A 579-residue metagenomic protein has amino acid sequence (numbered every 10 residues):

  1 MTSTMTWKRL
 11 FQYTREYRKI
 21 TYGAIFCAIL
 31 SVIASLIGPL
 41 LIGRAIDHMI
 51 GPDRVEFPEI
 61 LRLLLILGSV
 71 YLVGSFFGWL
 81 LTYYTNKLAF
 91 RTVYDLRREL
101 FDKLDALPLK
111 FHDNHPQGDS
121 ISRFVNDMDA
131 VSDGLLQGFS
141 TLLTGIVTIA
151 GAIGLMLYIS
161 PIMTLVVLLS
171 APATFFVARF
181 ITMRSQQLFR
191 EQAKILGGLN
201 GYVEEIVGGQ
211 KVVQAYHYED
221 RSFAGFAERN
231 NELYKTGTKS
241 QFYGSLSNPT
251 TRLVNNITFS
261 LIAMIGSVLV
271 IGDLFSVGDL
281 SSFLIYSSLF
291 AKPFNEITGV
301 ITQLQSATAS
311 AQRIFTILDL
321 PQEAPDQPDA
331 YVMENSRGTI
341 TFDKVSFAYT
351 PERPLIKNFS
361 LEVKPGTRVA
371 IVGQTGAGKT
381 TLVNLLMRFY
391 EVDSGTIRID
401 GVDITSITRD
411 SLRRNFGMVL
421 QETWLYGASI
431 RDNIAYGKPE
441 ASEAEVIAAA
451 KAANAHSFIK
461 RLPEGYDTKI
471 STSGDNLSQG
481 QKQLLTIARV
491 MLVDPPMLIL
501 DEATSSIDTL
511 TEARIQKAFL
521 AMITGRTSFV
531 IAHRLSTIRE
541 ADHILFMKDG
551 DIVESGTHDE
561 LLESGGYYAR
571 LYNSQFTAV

Functional and structural regions predicted by a protein language model:
S3, T21-F77, Y158-I162, L274-V277: Transmembrane helix-loop-helix hairpins at lipid-water interfaces of multipass membrane proteins, especially the type-1
T6, T14, I46, L81 (+5 more regions): Juxtamembrane loop-to-helix connectors within ABC transporter transmembrane domains
F11, R18-K19, L109-K110, N126-L135 (+8 more regions): An intracellular "coupling" helix at the cytosolic face of ABC transporter transmembrane type-1 domains
R15, F26, A34, L65 (+5 more regions): Hydrophobic alpha-helical transmembrane segments of ABC transporter permease domains
E56, L155-L169, K239-Q312, I317-L318: Helix-loop-helix
L104, F226, I314, F342-K344: Conserved catalytic Walker-motif region of ABC-type ATPase nucleotide-binding domains
D326-Q327, M333-V579: ABC-type nucleotide-binding domain
